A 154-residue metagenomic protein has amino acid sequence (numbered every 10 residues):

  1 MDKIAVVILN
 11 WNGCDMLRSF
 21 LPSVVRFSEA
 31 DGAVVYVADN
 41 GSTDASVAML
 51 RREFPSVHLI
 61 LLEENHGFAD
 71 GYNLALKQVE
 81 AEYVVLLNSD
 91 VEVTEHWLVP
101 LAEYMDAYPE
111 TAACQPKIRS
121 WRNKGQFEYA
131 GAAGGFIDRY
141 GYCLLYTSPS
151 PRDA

Functional and structural regions predicted by a protein language model:
K3-A5, V34: Cell-envelope/extracellular polymer assembly enzymes that use nucleotide-activated donors
S23, D39-V47, E64: A conserved acidic beta->alpha catalytic loop
S23-G32: Short, acidic, metal-binding catalytic loop of nucleotide-sugar glycosyltransferases
G32-G41, I60-L62: Short beta-strand/loop segment that forms part of the nucleotide-sugar
L62-V79: Glycine-rich, basic loop-to-helix element that forms the pyrophosphate-binding segment of sugar-nucleotide handling
V84: Short aromatic/hydrophobic "clamp" motif used to bind/position activated sugar donors
E95-A130, G135-I137: Conserved donor NDP-sugar-binding/catalytic core segment of glycosyltransferases
Y146-A154: Single conserved hydrophobic/aromatic residue that forms the stacking wall/gate of nucleotide- or nucleobase-binding
